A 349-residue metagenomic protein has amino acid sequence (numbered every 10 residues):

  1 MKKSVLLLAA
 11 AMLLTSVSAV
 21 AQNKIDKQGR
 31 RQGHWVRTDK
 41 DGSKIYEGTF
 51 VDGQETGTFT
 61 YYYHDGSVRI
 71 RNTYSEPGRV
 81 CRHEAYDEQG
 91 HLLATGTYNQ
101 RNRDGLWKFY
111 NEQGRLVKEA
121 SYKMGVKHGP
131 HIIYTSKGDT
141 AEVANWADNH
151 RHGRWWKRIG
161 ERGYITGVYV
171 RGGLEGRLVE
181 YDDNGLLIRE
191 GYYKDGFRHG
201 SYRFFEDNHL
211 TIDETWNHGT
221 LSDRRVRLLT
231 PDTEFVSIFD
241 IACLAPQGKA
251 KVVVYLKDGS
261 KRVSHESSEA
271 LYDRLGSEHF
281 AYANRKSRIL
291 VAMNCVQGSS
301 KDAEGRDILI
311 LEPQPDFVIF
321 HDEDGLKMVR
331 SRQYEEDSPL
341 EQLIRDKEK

Functional and structural regions predicted by a protein language model:
M1-N23: Bacterial Sec-dependent N-terminal signal peptides
A19-K349: Glycine/tyrosine- and acidic-biased, solvent-exposed loop/turn segments at the edges of beta-strands
